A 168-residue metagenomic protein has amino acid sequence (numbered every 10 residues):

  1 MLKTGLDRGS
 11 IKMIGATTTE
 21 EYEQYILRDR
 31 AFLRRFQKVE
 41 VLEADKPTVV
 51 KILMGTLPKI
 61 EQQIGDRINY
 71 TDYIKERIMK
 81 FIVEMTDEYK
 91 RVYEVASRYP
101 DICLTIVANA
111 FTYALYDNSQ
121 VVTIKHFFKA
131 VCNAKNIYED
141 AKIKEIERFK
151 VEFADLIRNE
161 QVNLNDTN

Functional and structural regions predicted by a protein language model:
M1-N168: AAA+ P-loop NTPase nucleotide-binding core of proteostasis motors
